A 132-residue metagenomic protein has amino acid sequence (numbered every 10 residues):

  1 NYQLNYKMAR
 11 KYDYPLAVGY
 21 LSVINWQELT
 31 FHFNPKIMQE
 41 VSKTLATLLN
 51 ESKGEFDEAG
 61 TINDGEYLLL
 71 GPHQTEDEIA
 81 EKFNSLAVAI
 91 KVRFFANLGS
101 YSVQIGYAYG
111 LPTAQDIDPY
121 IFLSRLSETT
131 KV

Functional and structural regions predicted by a protein language model:
Y2-Y6, R10-V18, I24-N50, G60-D64 (+3 more regions): Conserved long alpha-helical elements within nucleotide-processing catalytic cores of c-di-GMP signaling and class III
Y14, E55, G99-V103: Residue-level signal for beta-strand positions within conserved beta-sheet cores that form or flank
G19, A87, I105-Y107: Short alpha-helical linear motifs
L45-E76, V92-L98: Conserved helix-loop-beta segment at the catalytic/binding core of cyclic-nucleotide signaling proteins
L70-I79, N97-T129: Catalytic strand-loop-helix junctions within cyclic-nucleotide turnover domains
E81-N97: An amphipathic, aromatic/His-enriched active-site/gating alpha helix that lines ligand/cofactor pockets
